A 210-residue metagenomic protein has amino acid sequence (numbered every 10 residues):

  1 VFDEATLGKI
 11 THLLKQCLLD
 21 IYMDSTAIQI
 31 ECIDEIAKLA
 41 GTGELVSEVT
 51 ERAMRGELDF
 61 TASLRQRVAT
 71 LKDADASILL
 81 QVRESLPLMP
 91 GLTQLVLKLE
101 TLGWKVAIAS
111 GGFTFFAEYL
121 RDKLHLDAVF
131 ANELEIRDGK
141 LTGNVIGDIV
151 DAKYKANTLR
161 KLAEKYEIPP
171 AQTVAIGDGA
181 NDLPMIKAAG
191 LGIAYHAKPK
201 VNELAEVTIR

Functional and structural regions predicted by a protein language model:
D3-L134: Alpha-helical substrate-recognition element adjacent to the catalytic core
L80-R210: C-terminal cap/substrate-recognition subdomain and adjoining C-terminal extension of metal-dependent phosphatase-like
